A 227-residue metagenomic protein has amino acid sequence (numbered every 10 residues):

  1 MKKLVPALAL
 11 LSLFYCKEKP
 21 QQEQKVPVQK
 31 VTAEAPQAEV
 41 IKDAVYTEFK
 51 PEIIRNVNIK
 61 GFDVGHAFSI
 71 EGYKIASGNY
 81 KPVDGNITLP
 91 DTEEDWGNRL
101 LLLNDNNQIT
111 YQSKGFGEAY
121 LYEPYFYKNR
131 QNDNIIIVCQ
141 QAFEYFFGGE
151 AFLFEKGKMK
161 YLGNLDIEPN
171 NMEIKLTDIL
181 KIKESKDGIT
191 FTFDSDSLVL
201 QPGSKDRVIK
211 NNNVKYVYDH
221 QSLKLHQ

Functional and structural regions predicted by a protein language model:
M1-L4, E18: Positively charged n-region of N-terminal signal peptides that target proteins for export
L4-L13: Sec-dependent N-terminal signal peptides
K17-H66, F154-N164, N171-Q227: Acidic, small-residue rich beta-repeat scaffolds with periodic aromatic anchors
Q22-Y120: Terminal domain-start segments
E71-S77, N129-Q140, K186-F193: Acidic/hydrophobic-patterned starts of short beta strands in beta-sheet-rich repeat architectures
V83, Q141-Y145, S197-Q201: Short glycine/acidic-enriched loop and turn motifs that connect beta-strands
L89-G97, F143-F147, D206-N211: Short, solvent-exposed loop/turn segments at conserved positions within beta-propeller repeat blades
Q131-N134, V138-K175: Short helix-loop boundary/capping segments
